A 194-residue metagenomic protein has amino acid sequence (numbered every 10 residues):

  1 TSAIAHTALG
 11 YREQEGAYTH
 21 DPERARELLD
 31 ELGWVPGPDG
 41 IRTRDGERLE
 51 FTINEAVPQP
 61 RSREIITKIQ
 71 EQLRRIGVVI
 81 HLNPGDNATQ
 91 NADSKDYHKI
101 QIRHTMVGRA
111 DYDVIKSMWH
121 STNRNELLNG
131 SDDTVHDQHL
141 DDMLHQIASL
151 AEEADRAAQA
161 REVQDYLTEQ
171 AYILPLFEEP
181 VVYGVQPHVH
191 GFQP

Functional and structural regions predicted by a protein language model:
T1-A25, R61-Q70, Q90-P194: Detector for C-terminal structural segments
T1-S2, G37-R42, H81-P84, Q159: Surface-exposed patches in mature extracellular/periplasmic domains of secreted proteins
P22-T52: Immediate post-signal peptide segment of exported/extracytoplasmic ligand-binding proteins
R48-V57, I80-N83: Short, well-ordered beta-strand elements
V79-A92: Early extracytoplasmic/lumenal segment of secretory-pathway proteins
